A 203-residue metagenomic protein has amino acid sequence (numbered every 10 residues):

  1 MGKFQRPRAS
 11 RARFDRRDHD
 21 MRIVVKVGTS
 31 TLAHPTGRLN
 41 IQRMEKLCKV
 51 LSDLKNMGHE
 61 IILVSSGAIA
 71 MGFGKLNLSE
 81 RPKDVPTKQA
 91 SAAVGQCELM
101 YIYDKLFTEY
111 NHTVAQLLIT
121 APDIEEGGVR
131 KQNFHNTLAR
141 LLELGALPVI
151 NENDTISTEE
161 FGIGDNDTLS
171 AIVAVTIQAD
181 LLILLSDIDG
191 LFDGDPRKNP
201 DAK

Functional and structural regions predicted by a protein language model:
G2-F4, F14-K203: Nucleotide/pyrophosphate-binding catalytic subdomain
